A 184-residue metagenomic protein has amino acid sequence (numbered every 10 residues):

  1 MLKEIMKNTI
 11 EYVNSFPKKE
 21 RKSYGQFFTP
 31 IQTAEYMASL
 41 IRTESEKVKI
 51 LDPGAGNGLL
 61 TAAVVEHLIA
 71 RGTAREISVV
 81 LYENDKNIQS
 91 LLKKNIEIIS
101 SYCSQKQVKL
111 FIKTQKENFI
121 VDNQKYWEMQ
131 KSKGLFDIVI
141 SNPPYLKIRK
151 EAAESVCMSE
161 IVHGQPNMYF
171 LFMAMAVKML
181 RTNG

Functional and structural regions predicted by a protein language model:
M1-G184: SAM-dependent methyltransferase catalytic region
